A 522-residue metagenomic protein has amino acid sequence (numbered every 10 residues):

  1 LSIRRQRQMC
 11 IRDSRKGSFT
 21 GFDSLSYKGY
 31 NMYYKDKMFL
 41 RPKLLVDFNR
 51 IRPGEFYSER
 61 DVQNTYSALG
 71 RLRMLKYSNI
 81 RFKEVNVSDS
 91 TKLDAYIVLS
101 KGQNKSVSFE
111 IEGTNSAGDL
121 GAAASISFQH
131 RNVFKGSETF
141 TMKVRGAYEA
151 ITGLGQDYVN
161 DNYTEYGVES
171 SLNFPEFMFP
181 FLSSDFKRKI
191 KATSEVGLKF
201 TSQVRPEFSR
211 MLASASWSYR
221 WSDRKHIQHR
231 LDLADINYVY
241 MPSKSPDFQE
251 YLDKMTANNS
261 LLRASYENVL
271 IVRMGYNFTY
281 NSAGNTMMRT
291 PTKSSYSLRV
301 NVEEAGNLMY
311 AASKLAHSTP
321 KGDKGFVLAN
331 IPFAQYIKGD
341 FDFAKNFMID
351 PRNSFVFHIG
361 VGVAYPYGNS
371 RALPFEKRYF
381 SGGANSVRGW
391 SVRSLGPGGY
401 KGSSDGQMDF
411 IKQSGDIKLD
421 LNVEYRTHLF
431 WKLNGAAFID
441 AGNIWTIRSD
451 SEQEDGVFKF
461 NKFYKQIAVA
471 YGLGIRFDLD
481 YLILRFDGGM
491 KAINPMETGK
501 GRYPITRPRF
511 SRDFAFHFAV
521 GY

Functional and structural regions predicted by a protein language model:
S2-R7, I11: Single conserved hydrophobic/aromatic residue that forms the stacking wall/gate of nucleotide- or nucleobase-binding
G17-G21, Y30-K35, T114-A117, R230-T427 (+1 more regions): C-terminal outer-membrane beta-barrel translocator/porin domains of Gram-negative envelope proteins and their
G29-K35, N49-F56, D157-Y158, N330: Second-shell loop/turn segments in exported
M38-F39, S58-R299, R388-G389, L395 (+4 more regions): Gram-negative/organellar outer-membrane beta-barrel architecture
K43-I51, T256-A257: Acidic/histidine-rich, surface-exposed loop or edge segments in extracytoplasmic proteins
R52-F56, H130, F458-K459, Y471 (+1 more regions): C-terminal soluble interaction/assembly domains
A311, M408, D450-A468, G499-R509 (+1 more regions): Outer-membrane beta-barrel domain signature, especially the mid-to-C-terminal portions of large Gram-negative OMP
